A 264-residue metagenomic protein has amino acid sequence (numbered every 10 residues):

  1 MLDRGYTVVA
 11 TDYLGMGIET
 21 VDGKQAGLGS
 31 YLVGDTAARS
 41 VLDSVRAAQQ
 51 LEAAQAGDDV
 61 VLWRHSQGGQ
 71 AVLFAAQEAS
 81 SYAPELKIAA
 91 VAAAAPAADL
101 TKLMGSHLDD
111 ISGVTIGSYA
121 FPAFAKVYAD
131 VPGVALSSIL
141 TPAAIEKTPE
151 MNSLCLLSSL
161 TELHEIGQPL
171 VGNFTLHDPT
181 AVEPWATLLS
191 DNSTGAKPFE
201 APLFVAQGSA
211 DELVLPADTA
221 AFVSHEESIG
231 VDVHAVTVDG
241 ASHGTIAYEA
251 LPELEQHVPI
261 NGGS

Functional and structural regions predicted by a protein language model:
M1-V8: Short amphipathic alpha-helix adjacent to the substrate-entry channel of hydrolases
V8, L14-I18, Q67-Q70, A97-L100 (+2 more regions): Solvent-exposed loop/turn segments at secondary-structure junctions within structured extracellular/periplasmic domains
G15-S30: Glycine-rich "HGGG/HGxG" loop immediately N-terminal to the catalytic nucleophile of the alpha/beta-hydrolase
S30-E52: Alpha/beta-hydrolase active-site loop
R46-V114: Primarily recognizes the serine-hydrolase "nucleophile elbow" in alpha/beta-hydrolase and SGNH/GDSL folds
A94-A196: Accessory cap/linker subdomain of secreted extracellular hydrolases
A186-T187, L213-P216, A220-S264: C-terminal catalytic histidine-bearing segment of alpha/beta-hydrolase fold enzymes
F199, F204-D211: Short beta-strand/loop motif that positions the catalytic acidic residue of the alpha/beta-hydrolase fold
